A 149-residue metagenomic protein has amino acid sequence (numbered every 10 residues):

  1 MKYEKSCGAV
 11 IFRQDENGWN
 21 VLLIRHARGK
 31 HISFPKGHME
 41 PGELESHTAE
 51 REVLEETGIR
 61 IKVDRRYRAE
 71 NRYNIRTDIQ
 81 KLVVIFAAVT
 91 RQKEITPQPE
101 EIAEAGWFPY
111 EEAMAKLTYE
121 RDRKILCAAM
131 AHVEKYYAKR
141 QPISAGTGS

Functional and structural regions predicted by a protein language model:
M1-F34: N-terminal strand-loop-strand
R13-D15, N20-L22, A87-V89, C127-Y137: A generic structural signal for ordered secondary structure
I24, D64, R68, E101 (+2 more regions): Residue-level detector of alpha-helical recognition elements and their boundaries
G37-I125: Unchanged
A115, E120-S149: Charged phosphate-binding loop/patch that engages nucleotide di/tri-phosphates or the phosphate backbone of nucleic
